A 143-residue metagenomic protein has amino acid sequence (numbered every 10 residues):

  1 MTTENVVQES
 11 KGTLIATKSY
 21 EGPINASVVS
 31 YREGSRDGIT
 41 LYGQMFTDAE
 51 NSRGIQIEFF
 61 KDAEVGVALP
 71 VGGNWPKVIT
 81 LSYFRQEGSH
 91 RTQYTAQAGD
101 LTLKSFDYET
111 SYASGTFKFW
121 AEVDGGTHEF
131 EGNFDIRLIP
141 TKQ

Functional and structural regions predicted by a protein language model:
M1-Q143: An extracellular/secretory-lumen and virion-surface interaction module
